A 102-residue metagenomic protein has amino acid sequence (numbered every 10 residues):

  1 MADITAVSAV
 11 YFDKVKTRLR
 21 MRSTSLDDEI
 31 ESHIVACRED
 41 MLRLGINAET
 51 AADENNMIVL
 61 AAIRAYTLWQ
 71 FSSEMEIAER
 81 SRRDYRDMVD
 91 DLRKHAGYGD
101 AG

Functional and structural regions predicted by a protein language model:
M1-V59, D90-G102: Conserved short "hinge" loops at termini or chain/domain junctions
T50-M75: Mid-chain, well-packed structural core segment of small domains
W69-D91: C-terminal structural segments of small proteins and small subunits
